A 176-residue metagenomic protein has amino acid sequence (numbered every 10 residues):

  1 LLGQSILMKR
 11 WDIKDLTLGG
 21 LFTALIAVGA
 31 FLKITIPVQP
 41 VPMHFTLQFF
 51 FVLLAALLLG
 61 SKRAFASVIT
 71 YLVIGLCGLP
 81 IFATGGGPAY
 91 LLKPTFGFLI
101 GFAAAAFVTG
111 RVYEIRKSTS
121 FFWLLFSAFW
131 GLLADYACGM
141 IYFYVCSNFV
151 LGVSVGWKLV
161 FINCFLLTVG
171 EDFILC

Functional and structural regions predicted by a protein language model:
L2-F65: Hydrophobic transmembrane alpha-helices
G3-M8, T17-L21, V28, P88-A137: Short helix-perturbing small/polar motifs within transmembrane alpha-helices
M8-D12, P42-M43, A83, K117-S118 (+1 more regions): Helix-boundary and loop/linker segments of multi-pass membrane transporters
W11-G19, F45-V52, A64, P94 (+4 more regions): Residue-level signature of transmembrane alpha-helical entry/exit and packing/kink sites in multi-pass membrane
L25, G29, K33, A55 (+9 more regions): Alpha-helical membrane-inserting segments
A30-H44, L72-A105: Interfacial aromatic-anchored transmembrane helix boundaries in multi-pass membrane proteins
V41, S120-C176: Membrane-embedded alpha-helical hairpins and interfacial helices in multi-pass inner-membrane proteins
A66-I74, L124-G131: Central hydrophobic cores of alpha-helical transmembrane segments in multi-pass integral membrane proteins
